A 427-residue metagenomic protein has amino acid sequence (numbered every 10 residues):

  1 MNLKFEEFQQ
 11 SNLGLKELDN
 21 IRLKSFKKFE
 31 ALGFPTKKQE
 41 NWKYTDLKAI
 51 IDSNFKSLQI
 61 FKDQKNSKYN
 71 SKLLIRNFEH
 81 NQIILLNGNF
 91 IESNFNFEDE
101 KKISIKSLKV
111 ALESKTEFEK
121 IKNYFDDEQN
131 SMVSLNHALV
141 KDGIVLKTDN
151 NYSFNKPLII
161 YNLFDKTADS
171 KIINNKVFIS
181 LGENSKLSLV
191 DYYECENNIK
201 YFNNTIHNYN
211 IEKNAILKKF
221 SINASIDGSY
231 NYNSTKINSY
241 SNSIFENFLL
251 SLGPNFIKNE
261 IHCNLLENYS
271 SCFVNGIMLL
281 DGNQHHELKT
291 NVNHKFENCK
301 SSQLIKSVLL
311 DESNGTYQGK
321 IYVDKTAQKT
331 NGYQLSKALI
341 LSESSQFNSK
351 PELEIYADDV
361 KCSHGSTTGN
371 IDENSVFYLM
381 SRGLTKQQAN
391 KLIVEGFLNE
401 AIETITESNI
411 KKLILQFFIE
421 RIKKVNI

Functional and structural regions predicted by a protein language model:
M1-H137, S307-L310: N-terminal amphipathic, basic helical "cap/leader" segment at the start of enzyme domains
N12, A401-I402: Short amphipathic alpha-helical interaction patches enriched in hydrophobic/aromatic residues with interspersed Lys/Arg
E98, S104-K106, L112-L384, L398 (+1 more regions): Conserved beta-strand/loop scaffold segments within soluble protein domains that form the structured core and edges
